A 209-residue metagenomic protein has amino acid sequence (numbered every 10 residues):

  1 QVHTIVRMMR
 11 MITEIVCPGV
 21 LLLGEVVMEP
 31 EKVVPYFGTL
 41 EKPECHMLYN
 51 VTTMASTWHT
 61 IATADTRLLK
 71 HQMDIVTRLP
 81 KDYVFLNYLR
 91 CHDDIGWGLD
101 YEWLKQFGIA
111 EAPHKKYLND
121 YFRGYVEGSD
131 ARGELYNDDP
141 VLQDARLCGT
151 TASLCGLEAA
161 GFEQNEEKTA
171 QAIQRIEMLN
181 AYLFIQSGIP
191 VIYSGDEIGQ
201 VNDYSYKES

Functional and structural regions predicted by a protein language model:
Q1-S209: Active-site and adjacent substrate-binding regions of carbohydrate-active enzymes
